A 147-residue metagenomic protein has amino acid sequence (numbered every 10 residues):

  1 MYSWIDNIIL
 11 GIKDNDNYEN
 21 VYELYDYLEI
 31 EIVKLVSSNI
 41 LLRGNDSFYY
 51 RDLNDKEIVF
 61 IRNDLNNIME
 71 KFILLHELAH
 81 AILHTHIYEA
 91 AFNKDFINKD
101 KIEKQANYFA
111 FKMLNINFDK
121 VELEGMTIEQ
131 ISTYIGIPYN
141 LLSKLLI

Functional and structural regions predicted by a protein language model:
M1-I147: Active-site hotspot residues in diverse enzymes, especially metal/ion-binding acidic/histidine motifs
